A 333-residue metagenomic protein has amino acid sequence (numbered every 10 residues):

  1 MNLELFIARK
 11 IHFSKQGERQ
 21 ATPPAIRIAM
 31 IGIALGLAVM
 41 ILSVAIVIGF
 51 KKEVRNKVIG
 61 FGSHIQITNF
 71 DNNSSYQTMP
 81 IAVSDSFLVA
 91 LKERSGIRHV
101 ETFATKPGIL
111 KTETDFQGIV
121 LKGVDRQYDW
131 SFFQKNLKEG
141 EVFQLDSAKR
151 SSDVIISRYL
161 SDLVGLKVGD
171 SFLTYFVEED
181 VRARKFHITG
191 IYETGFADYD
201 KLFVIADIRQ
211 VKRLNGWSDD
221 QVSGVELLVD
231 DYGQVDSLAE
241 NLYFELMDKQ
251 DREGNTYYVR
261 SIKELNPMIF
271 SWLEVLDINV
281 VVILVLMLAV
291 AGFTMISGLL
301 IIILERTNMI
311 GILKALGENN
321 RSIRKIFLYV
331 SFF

Functional and structural regions predicted by a protein language model:
M1-L37: N-terminal Sec/SRP start-transfer signal
Q16-R27, S237-N241, E245-F293, I302-L304 (+1 more regions): Peri-transmembrane interface segments
V39, V44-V47, K51, G292-I310 (+1 more regions): Membrane-embedded alpha-helices of multi-pass transport/permease systems
K51-S84: Membrane-interface junction motifs in transport/secretion proteins
I65, L160-S161, D220-Y243: A short beta-strand structural signal in non-transmembrane regions
D71-Q77, E193-G195, L227-D236, K263-N266: Structural beta->alpha junctions
I81-D220: A structural signal for hydrophobic secondary-structure junctions, strongest on transmembrane helix-loop-helix units
L300, M309-F333: Transmembrane alpha-helical interface segments in multi-pass membrane proteins
